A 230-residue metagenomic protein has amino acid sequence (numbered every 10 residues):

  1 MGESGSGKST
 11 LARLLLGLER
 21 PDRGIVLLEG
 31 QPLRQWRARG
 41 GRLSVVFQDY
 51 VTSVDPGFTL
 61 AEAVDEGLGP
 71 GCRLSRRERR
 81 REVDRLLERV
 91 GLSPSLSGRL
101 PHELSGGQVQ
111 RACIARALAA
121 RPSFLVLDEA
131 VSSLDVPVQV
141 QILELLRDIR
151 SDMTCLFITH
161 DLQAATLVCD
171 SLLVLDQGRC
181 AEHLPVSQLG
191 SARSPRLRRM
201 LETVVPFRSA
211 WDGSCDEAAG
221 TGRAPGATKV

Functional and structural regions predicted by a protein language model:
L16: Helix-to-loop junction immediately C-terminal to a conserved catalytic motif
Q31-S44, F58, E62, P70 (+2 more regions): ABC ATPase NBD coupling module
V46, G190-V230: C-terminal boundary and immediately downstream tail of ABC-type ATPase nucleotide-binding domains
E78-S95, E202: Conserved ABC ATPase "signature" region
L100-L104, Q108: Conserved ABC ATPase signature
A119-S123: A short, proline-enriched helix->beta-strand linker immediately N-terminal to the Walker B motif in ABC-type P-loop
Q177-G178: Conserved ABC ATPase "signature" C-loop
